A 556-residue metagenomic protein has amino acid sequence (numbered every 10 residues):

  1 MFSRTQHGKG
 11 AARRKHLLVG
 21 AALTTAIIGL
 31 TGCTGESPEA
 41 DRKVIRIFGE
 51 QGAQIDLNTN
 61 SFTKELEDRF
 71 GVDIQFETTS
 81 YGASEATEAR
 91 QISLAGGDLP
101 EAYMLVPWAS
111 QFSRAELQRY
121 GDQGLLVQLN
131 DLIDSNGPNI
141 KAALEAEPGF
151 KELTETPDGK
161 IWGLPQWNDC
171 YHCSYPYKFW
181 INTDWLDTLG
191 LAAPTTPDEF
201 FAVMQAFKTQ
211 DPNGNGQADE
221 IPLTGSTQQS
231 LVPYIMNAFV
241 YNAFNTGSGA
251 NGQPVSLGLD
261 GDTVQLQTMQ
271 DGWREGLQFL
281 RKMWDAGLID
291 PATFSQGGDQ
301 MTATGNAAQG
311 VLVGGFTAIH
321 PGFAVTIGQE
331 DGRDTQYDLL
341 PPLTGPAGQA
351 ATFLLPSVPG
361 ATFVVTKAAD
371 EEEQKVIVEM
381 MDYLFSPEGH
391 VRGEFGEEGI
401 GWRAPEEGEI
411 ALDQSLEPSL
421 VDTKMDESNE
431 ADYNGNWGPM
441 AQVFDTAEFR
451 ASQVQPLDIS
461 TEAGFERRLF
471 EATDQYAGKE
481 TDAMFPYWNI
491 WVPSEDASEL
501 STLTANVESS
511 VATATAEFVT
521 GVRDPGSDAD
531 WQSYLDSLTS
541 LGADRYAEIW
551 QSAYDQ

Functional and structural regions predicted by a protein language model:
F2-G8, V19-G20, A26, L30-F179 (+4 more regions): Conserved N-terminal structural module of periplasmic/extracytoplasmic solute-binding proteins
E39-D41, G214-D219, Q309-V311, D331-D334: Short helix-terminating capping/connector loops at secondary-structure junctions
G49, R90, L99, M104 (+7 more regions): Conserved luminal/periplasmic juxtamembrane motif of membrane-embedded glycan-processing enzymes
E50, G389-E517, V522: Conserved small-residue motifs centered on glycine
P100, A115, K208-Q217, Q229-N237 (+4 more regions): Secretory-pathway/luminal and periplasmic proteins that interact with or process carbohydrate-rich
Q111-Y177, V232-R274, L280, D331-P356 (+1 more regions): Hinge/lid segment of periplasmic solute-binding proteins
N130, P157-P233, L257-T304, V364-F395 (+1 more regions): Helix-loop-helix "hinge/cap" segment bordering the ligand-binding cleft or interdomain interface
Q228-A238, N242-V255, Q278-F444: Extracytoplasmic/periplasmic substrate-binding proteins
